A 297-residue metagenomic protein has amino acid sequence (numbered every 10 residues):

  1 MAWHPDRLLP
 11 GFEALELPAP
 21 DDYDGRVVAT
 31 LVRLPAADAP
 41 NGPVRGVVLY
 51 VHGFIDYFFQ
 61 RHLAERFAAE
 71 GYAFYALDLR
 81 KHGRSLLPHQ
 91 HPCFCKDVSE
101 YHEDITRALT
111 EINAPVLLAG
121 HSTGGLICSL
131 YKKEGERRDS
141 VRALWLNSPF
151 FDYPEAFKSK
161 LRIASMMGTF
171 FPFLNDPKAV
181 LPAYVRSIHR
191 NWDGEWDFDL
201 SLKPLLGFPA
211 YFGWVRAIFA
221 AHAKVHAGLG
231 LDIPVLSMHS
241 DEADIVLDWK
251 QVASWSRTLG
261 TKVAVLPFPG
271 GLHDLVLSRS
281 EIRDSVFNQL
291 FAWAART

Functional and structural regions predicted by a protein language model:
M1-G42: N-terminal cap/lid segment of alpha/beta-hydrolase-fold proteins
V44-G53: Short beta-strand element of the alpha/beta-hydrolase
F54, D78-G83, F150, P269-L272: Short beta-to-alpha linker loops that shape the active-site pocket of alpha/beta-hydrolase fold enzymes
F54-I55, G83-P115, I282-V286: Catalytic nucleophile-loop/oxyanion-hole region of alpha/beta-hydrolase and closely related hydrolase-like folds
D56-A64, A68-H89: Conserved alpha/beta-hydrolase
T123, I127-P209: Alpha/beta-hydrolase-fold enzymes
K178-P267: Serine-hydrolase catalytic core
K262, L266-T297: Catalytic active-site module of serine/aspartate enzymes centered on a nucleophile-bearing elbow/loop
